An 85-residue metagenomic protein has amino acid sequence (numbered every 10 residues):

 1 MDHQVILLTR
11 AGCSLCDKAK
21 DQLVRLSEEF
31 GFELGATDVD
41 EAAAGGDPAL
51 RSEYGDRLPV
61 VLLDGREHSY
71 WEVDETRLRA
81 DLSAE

Functional and structural regions predicted by a protein language model:
M1-E29: Local sequence-structure signature of Cys/Sec-based thiol-disulfide redox active-site neighborhoods
K18-D21, A49, E53, V73: Generic recognition of short, well-ordered alpha-helical segments
D21-E28, S52, A80-A84: Replace "anionic and nucleotidyl ligands
F32-G45: Thiol-based oxidoreductase modules, predominantly thioredoxin-like and allied folds used for disulfide exchange
R51-V61: Structural micro-motif
L63-E85: Non-catalytic, surface beta->alpha helical segment in thiol-disulfide oxidoreductase systems
